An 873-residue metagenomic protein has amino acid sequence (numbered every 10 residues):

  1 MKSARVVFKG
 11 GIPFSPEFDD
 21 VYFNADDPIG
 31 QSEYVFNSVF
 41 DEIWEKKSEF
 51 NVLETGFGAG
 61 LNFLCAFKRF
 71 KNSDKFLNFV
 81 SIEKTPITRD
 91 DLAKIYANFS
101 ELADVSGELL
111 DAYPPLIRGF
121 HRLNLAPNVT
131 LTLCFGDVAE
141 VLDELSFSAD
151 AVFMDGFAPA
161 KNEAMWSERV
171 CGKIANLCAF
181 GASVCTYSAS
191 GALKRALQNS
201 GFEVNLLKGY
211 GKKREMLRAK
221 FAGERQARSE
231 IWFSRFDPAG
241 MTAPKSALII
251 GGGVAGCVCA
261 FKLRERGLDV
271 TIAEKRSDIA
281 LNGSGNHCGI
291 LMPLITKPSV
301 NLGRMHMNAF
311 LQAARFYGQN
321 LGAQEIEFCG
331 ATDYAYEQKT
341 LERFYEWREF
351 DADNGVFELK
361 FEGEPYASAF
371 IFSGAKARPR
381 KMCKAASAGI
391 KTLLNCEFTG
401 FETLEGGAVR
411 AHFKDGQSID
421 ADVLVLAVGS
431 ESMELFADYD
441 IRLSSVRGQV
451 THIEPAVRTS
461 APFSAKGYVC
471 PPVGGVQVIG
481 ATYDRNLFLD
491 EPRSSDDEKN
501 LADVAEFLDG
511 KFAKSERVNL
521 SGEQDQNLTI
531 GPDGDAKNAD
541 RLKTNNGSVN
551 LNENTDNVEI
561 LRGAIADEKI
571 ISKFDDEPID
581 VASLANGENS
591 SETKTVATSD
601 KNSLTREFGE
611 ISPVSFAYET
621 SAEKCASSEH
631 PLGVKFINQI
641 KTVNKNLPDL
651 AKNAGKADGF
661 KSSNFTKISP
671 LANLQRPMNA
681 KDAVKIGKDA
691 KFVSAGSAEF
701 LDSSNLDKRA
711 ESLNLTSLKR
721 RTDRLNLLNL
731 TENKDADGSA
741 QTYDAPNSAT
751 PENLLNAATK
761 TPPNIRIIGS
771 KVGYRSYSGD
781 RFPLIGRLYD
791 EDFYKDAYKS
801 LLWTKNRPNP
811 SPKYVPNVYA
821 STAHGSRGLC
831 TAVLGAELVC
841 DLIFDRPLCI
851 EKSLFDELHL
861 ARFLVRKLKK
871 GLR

Functional and structural regions predicted by a protein language model:
A103-S106, K297-V300, A323-D333, V356-S387 (+2 more regions): Helix-loop-beta segment of a Rossmann-like dinucleotide-binding subdomain
K245-T271: N-terminal Rossmann-like FAD-binding beta1-loop-alpha1 element of flavoenzymes
R266-S284: Glycine-rich FAD pyrophosphate-binding loop
A280, S418-S464, R493, G510 (+1 more regions): Central helical "cap/lid" subdomain
C288-Y366, R766, R775: Dinucleotide-binding Rossmann-like beta1-alpha1 core, especially the glycine-rich loop that anchors the ADP
L394-V409: A conserved short coil-to-beta-strand element within the FAD-binding core of flavoproteins
F488-N519, V643, T722, Y743-Y774 (+2 more regions): Flavin-binding catalytic cores
K514-V518, P763-R873: C-terminal catalytic lobe of FAD-dependent flavoproteins
